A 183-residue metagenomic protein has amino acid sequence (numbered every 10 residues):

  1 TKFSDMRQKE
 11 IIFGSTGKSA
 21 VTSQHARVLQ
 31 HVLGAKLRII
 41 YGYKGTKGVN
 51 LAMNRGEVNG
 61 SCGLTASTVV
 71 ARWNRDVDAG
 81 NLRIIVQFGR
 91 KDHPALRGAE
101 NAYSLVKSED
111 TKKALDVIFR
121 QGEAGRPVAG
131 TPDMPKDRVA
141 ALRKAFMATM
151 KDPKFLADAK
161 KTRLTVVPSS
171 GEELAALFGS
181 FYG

Functional and structural regions predicted by a protein language model:
T1-G48, A52-R55, S104-A114, Q121-D158: Hinge/capping helix and adjacent helix->loop/strand transition within the periplasmic-binding protein
T16, G42, C62-T65, Q87 (+1 more regions): Short beta-strand and adjacent tight-turn residues that come in two discontinuous sequence segments and form the edges
V21, K47-G48, D92-P94, L174: A short acidic, often aromatic-flanked loop/helix-cap motif at beta-alpha or helix-coil junctions that lines enzyme
S23-V32, G60-V106: A ligand-binding cleft/hinge motif common to bilobed small-molecule-binding domains
A35, V58, L164: Short glycine/serine/threonine/alanine-rich loop segments
N50, L96-A99, S170: Short, well-ordered secondary-structure micro-motifs
N54-E57, A99-Y103, G179-G183: Short, surface-exposed amphipathic charged segments that create phosphate/polyanion-binding patches used for binding
D78-N81, I85, P94, L105 (+1 more regions): An extracytoplasmic/periplasmic, membrane-proximal ligand-sensing/linker region
